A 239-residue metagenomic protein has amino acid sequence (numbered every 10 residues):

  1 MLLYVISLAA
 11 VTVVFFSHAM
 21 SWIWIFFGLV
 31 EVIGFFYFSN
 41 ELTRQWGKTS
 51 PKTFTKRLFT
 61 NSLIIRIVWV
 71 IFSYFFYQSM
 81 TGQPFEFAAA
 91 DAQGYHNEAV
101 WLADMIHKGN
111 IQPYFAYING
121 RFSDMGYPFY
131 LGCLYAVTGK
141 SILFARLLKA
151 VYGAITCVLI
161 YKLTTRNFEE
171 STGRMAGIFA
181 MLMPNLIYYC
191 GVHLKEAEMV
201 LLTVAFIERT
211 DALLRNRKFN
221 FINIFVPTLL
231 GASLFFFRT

Functional and structural regions predicted by a protein language model:
M1-I71: Start-transfer (signal-anchor) and selected internal transmembrane alpha helices of multi-pass inner/ER membrane
L29-F36, V151-A154, V158, A197-E208 (+1 more regions): Alpha-helical transmembrane segments of multi-pass membrane proteins
D91-K140: Short hydrophobic/aromatic helix or loop-helix immediately within or flanking a transmembrane segment in polytopic
L147-N167: Transmembrane-helix motifs of polytopic, lipid-linked glycan transferases
F168, V204-I222: Membrane-interface transmembrane helices that cradle and orient dolichyl/undecaprenyl
A176-M181, F235: Short helix- or helix-capping micro-motifs that position conserved polar/aromatic residues at function-defining sites
I187-Y188, I222-T239: Membrane-interface alpha helices of multi-pass inner-membrane proteins
G191-E196: Short acidic/glycine- and proline-prone juxtamembrane loop motifs at membrane-interface regions of multi-pass membrane
